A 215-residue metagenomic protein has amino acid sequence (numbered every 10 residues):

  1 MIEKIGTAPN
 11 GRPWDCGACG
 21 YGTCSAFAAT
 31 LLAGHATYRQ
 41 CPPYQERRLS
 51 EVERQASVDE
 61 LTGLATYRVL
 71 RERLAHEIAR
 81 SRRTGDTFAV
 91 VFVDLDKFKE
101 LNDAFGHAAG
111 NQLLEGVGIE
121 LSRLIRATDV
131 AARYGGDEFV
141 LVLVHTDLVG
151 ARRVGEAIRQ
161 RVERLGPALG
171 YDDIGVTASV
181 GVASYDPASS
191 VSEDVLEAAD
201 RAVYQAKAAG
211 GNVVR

Functional and structural regions predicted by a protein language model:
R12-A29: Local cysteine-cluster metal-coordination motifs and their immediate loop/turn environment, predominantly Fe-S cluster
L31-L49: Non-heme iron-sulfur electron-transfer modules
E51-T66, I78-A79: Amphipathic HAMP/coiled-coil signal-transducing linker helices that couple sensory inputs to cytosolic output domains
T66-V90, K99-R126, A132-G136, V140-L141 (+3 more regions): Conserved long alpha-helical elements within nucleotide-processing catalytic cores of c-di-GMP signaling and class III
D103, L143-T146, E163, Y185-D186: Residue-level recognition of strand-loop junctions within catalytic nucleotide-signaling folds
R123-T128, Q160-D173, S184, V203-Q205: Short catalytic/binding micro-motifs of nucleotide second-messenger systems
R133, A151, V162-A178, V195: Catalytic core regions of nucleotide second-messenger enzymes
L148, R152-E156, G170, Y185-R215: Catalytic-core segments of nucleotide cyclases and related cyclic-nucleotide turnover enzymes
